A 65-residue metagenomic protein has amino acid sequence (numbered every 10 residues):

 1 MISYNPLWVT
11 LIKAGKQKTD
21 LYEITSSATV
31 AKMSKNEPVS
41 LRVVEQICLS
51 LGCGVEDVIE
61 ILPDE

Functional and structural regions predicted by a protein language model:
M1-D20: A short, Lys/Arg-rich alpha-helix, primarily the initiator
Y4-N5, V30-S34: Short, contiguous strand/loop micro-motifs
W8, T19, A31, E45 (+1 more regions): Residues within the helices of the helix-turn-helix
I12, E23, L49: Alpha-helical residues within the helix-turn-helix
I12, S26, K35, P63: Residue-level detection of the helix-turn-helix DNA-binding "recognition helix"
G15-A31: Short alpha-helical DNA-recognition segment
N36-L49: Short, basic-rich loop-to-helix N-cap that marks the start of a DNA-contacting helix
G52-E65: Short C-terminal boundary/hinge segments that cap the last helix of small helical domains
